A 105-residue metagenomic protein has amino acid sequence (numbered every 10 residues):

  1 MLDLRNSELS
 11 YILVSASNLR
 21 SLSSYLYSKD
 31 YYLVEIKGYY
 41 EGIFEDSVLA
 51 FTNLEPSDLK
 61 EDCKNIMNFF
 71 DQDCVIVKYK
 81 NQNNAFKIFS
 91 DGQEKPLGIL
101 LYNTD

Functional and structural regions predicted by a protein language model:
M1-D73, K80-D105: Acidic (Asp/Glu-rich) sequence patches and key acidic residues that form negatively charged surfaces used
